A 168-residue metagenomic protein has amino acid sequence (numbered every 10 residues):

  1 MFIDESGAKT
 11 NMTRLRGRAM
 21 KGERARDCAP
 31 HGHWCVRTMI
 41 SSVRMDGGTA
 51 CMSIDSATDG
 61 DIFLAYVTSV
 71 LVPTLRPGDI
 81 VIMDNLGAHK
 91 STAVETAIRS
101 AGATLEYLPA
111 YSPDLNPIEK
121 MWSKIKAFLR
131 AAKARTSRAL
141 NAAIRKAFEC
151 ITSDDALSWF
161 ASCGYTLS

Functional and structural regions predicted by a protein language model:
M1-S69, Y165: Extended, low-complexity cationic-aromatic segments
F2-D4, S41, V67, D84 (+5 more regions): Mobile genetic element proteins and their domesticated derivatives, centered on retroelements and DNA transposons
F2-I3, D79-M83, Y107-P109, A161: Short beta-strand segments
R24-H33, A101-P117: RNase H-like polynucleotidyl transferase catalytic core
T68-V72, V94-E95: Short amphipathic alpha-helical segments and helix-helix/interface helices
P77-K90, N116: Acidic/histidine-rich, metal-coordinating catalytic segments
S91-A101: Short, aromatic/basic amphipathic alpha-helical patches
P117-S168: C-terminal anion-handling pockets and recognition modules
